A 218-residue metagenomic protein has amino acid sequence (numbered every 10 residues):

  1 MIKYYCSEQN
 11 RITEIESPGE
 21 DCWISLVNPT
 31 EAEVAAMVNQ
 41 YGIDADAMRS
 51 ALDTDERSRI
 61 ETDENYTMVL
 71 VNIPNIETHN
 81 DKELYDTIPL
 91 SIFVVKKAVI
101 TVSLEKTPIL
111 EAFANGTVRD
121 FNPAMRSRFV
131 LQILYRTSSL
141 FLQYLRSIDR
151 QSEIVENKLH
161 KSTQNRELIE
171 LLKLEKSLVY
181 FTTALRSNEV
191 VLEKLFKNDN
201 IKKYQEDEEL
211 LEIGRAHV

Functional and structural regions predicted by a protein language model:
M1-I213: Peripheral, non-transmembrane regulatory/ligand-interaction domains of membrane transport proteins
A216-V218: Conserved small/polar residues in nucleotide/adenosyl-binding loops
